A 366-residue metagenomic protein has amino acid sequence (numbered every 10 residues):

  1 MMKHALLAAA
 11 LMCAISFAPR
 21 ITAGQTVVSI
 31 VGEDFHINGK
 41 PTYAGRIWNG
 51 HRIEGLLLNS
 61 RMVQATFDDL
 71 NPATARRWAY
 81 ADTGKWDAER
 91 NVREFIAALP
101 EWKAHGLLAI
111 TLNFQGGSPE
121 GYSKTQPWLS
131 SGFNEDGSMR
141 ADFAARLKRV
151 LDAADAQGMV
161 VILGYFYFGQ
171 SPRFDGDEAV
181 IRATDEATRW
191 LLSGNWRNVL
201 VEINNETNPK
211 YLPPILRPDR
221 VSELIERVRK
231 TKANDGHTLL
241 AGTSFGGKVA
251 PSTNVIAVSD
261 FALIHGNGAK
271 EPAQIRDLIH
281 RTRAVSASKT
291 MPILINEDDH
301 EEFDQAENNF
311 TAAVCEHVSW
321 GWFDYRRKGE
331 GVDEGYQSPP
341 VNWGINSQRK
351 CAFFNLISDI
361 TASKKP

Functional and structural regions predicted by a protein language model:
M1-A8: Bacterial N-terminal signal peptides that target proteins for export
A8-S16: Bacterial N-terminal signal peptides
R20-A23: Sec/Tat signal peptide C-region and signal peptidase I cleavage site
T26, E33-D34, P41-E89, S286 (+3 more regions): Extended substrate-binding grooves/exosites of carbohydrate-active enzymes
V31, P41-T42, I47-S259: Active-site mouth of glycoside hydrolases
R182-D185, N198-L200, N204-A352: Extracellular glycoside hydrolase catalytic/binding regions
